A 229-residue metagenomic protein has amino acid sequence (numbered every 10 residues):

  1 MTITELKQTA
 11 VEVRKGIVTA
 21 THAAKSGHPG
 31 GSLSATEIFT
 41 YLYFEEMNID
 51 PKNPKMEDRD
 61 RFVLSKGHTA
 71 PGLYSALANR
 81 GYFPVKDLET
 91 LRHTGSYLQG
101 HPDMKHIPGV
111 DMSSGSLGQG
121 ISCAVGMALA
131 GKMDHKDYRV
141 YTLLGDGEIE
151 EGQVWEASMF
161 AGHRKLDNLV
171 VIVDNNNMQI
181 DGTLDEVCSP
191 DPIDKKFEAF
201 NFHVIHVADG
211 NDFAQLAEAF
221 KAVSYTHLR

Functional and structural regions predicted by a protein language model:
M1-V13: N-terminal hydrophobic or amphipathic helices/low-complexity stretches enriched in small/hydrophobic/Pro/Gly
A10-S26, D174-N176: N-terminal capping segment at the start of a domain
A20-T21, S32-E156, G162-H163: Cofactor-binding active-site loop characterized by glycine-rich and histidine/acidic residues
P29, T142-L144, H203-A208: Short catalytic-loop micro-motif centered on adjacent basic/acidic residues
H135-K136, D185-A219: Conserved thiamine diphosphate
V154-N176: A short alpha/beta connector and helix-capping loop motif
L169-G182, D194, E198-A199: Active-site pocket-lining segment
T226-H227: Conserved small/polar residues in nucleotide/adenosyl-binding loops
